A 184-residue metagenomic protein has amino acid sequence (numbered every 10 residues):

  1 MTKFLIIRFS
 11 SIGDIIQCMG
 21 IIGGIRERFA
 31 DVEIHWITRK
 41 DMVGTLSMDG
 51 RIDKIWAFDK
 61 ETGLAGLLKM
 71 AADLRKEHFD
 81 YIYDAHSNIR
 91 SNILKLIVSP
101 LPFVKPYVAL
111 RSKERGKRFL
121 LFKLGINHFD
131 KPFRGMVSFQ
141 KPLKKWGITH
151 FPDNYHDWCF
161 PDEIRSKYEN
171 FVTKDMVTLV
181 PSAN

Functional and structural regions predicted by a protein language model:
M1-N184: Catalytic machinery of carbohydrate-active enzymes, primarily nucleotide-sugar-dependent glycosyltransferases
